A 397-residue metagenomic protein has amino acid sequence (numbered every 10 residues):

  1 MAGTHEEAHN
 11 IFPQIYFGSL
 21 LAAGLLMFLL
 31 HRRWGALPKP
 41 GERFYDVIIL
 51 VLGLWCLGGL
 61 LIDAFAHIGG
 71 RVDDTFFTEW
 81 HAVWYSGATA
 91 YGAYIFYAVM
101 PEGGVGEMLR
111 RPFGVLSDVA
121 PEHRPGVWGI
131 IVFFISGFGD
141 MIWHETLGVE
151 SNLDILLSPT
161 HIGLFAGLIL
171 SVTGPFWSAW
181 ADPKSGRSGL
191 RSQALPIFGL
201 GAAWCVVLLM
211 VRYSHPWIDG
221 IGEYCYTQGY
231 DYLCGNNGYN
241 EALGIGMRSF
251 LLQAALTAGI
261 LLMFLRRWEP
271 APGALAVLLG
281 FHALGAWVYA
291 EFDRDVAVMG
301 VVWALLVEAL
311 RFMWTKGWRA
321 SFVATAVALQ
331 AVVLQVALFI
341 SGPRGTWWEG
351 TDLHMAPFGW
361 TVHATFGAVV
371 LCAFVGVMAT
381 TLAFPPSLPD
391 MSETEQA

Functional and structural regions predicted by a protein language model:
M1-I11, K39, L61-A82, I142-I162 (+3 more regions): Membrane-interface interhelical loops and short amphipathic "cap" helices that link adjacent transmembrane segments
T4-L20, G41-V51, V72-A93, P121-P125 (+2 more regions): Membrane-entry segments of alpha-helical transmembrane domains in multi-pass membrane proteins
I15-L29, A82-E102, I162-S178, G246-M263 (+2 more regions): Hydrophobic cores of alpha-helical transmembrane segments in multi-pass inner/ER membrane proteins, independent
M27-L30, W55-I68: Alpha-helical transmembrane segments of multi-pass membrane proteins
L30-V47, G103-H123, D182-L195, P386-A397: Membrane-interfacial, low-structure loops and terminal tails that flank and connect transmembrane helices in multi-pass
I48-G59, R124-W143, L164-T173, Q193-P216 (+3 more regions): Alpha-helical transmembrane segments of multi-pass integral membrane proteins
T75-F77, P112-W128, G139-F198: Membrane-interface helix-loop-helix junctions at boundaries between adjacent transmembrane segments
G300, A309-E393: C-terminal transmembrane helix-loop-helix hairpin of multi-pass membrane proteins
